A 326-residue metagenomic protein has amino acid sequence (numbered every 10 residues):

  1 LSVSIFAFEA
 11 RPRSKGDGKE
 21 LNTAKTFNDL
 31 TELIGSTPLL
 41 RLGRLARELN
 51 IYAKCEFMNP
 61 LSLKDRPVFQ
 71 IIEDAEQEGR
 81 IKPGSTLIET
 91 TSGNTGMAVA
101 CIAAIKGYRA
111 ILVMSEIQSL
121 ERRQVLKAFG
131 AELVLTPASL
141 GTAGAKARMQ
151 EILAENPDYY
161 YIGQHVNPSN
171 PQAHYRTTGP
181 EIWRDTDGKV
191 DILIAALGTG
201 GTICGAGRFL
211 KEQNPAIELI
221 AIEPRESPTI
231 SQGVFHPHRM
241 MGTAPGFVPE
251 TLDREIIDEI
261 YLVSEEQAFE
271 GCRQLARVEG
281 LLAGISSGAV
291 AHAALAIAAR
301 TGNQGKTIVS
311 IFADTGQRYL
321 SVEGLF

Functional and structural regions predicted by a protein language model:
L1-R11, G18-F326: PLP-dependent amino-acid enzyme catalytic core
